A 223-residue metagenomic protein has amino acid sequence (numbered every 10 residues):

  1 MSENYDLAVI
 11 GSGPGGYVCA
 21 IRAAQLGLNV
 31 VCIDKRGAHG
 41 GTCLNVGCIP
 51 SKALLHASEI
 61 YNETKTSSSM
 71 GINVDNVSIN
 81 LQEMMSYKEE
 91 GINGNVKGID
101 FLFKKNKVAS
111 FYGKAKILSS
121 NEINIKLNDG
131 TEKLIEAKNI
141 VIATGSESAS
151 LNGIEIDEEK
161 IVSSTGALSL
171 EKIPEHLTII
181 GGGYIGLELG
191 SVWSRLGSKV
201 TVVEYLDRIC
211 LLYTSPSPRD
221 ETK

Functional and structural regions predicted by a protein language model:
S2-Y5, I21-L28, D34-I173, L206-C210: Glycine-rich flavin
E3-S12, E175-I180: Beta1/beta-strand and adjacent pyrophosphate-binding region of the FAD-binding site in flavoprotein oxidoreductases
L7-N29, L189-S194: N-terminal Rossmann-like FAD-binding beta1-loop-alpha1 element of flavoenzymes
G11-G16, G145, G181-G186: Conserved phosphate-binding and hydrolysis motifs of nucleotide-dependent enzymes
V31-C32, T201: Short hydrophobic alpha-helical runs that function as membrane-insertion/retention elements
K172-Y205: Rossmann-like NAD(P)H-binding beta-loop-alpha module
Y213-K223: Single conserved hydrophobic/aromatic residue that forms the stacking wall/gate of nucleotide- or nucleobase-binding
